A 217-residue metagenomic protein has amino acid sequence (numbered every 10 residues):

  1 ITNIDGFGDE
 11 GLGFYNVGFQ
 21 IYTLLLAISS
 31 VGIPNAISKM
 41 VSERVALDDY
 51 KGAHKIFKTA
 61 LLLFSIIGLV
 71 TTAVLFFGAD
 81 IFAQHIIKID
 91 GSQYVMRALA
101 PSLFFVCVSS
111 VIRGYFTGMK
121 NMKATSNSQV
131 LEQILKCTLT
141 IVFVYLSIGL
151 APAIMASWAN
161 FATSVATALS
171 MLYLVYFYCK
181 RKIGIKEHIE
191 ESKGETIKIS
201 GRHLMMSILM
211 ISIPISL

Functional and structural regions predicted by a protein language model:
I1-L12, A83-H85, L146-I148, P152 (+1 more regions): Helix-terminus/linker motif at the lipid-water interface of multi-pass membrane proteins
G13-S30, T59: Alpha-helical transmembrane segments of polytopic membrane transporters and translocases
I28-L62, G118-K123: Transmembrane-helix boundary and interhelical linker motifs in polytopic inner-membrane proteins
V70-Q93: Short membrane-interface helical motifs at transmembrane helix boundaries in multi-pass membrane transporters
K88-I112: Alpha-helical transmembrane segments of multi-pass membrane proteins
V106-S128: Membrane-interface junctions at transmembrane-helix termini in multi-pass inner-membrane proteins
K123, I134-G184: Membrane-interface helix-loop junctions in multi-pass transport and translocation proteins
A153-N160, V175-L217: Interhelical loop/hinge segments that connect adjacent transmembrane helices in multipass membrane
